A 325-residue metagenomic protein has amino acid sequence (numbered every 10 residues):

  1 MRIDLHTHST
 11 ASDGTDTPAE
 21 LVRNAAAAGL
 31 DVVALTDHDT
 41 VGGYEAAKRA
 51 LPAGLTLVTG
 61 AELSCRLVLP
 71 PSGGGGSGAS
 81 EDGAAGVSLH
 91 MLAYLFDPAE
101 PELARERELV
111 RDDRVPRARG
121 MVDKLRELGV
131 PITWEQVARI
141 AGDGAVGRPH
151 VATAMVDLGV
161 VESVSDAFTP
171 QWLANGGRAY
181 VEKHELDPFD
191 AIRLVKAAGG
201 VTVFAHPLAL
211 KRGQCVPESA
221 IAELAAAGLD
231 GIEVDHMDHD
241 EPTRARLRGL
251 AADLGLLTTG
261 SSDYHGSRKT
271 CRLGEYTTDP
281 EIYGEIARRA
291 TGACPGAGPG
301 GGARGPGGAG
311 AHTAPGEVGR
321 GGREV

Functional and structural regions predicted by a protein language model:
M1-V87, W172-A174, L186, I192-R193 (+2 more regions): An N-terminally biased module of ancient metal coordination in phosphate/nucleic-acid-related enzymes
P52-A222, T277, I282-A293, G301 (+2 more regions): Extended substrate/RNA-proximal surfaces in nucleic-acid metabolism proteins
V234-G305, G316-V325: C-terminal appended segment following the main domain
